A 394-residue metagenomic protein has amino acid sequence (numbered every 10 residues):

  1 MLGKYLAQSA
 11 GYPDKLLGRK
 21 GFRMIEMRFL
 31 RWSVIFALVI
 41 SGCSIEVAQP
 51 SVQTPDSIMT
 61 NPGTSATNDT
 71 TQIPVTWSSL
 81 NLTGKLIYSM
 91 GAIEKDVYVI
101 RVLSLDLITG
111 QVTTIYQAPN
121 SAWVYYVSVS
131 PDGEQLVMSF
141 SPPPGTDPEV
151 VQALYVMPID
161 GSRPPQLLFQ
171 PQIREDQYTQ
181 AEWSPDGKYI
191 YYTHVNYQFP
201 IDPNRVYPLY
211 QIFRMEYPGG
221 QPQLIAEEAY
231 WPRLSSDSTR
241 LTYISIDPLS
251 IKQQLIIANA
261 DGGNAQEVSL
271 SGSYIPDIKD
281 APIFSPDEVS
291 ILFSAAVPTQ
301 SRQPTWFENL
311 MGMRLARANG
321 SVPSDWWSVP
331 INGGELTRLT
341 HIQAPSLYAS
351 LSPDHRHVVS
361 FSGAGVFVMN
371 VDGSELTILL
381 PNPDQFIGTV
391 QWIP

Functional and structural regions predicted by a protein language model:
Y5, Y12-D14: Intrinsic-disorder-associated, low-complexity terminal segments enriched in Asp/Asn/His/Tyr and depleted of Lys/Arg
D14-I25: Short, Lys/Arg-enriched N-terminal segments with co-localized hydrophobic residues within the first ~10-30 amino acids
M24-S33: Bacterial N-terminal signal peptides that target proteins for export
S33-G42: Bacterial N-terminal signal peptides
C43-P394: Sequence signature of WD/YWTD-type beta-propeller architectures
